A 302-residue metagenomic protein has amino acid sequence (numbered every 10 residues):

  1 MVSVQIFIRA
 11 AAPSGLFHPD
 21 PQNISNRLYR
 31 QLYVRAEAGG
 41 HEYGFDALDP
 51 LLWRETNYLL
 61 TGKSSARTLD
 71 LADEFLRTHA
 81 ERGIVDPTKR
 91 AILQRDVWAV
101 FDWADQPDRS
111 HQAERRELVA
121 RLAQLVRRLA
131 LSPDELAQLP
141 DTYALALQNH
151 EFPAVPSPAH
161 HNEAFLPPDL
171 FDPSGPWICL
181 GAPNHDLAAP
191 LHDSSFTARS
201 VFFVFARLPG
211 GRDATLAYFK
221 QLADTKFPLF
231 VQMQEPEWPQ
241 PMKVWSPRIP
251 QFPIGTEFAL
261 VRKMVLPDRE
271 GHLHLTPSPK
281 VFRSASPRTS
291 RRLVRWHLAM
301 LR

Functional and structural regions predicted by a protein language model:
M1-F45, H274-R302: Sequence context surrounding c-type heme c attachment/ligation sites in exported
I6-I8, I24, I84, I92 (+3 more regions): Weak global preference for isoleucine
N23, R27-N162: N-terminal accessory alpha/beta regions
R116-R302: Extended surface/linker regions that mediate inter-domain or inter-protein docking in multi-component redox
